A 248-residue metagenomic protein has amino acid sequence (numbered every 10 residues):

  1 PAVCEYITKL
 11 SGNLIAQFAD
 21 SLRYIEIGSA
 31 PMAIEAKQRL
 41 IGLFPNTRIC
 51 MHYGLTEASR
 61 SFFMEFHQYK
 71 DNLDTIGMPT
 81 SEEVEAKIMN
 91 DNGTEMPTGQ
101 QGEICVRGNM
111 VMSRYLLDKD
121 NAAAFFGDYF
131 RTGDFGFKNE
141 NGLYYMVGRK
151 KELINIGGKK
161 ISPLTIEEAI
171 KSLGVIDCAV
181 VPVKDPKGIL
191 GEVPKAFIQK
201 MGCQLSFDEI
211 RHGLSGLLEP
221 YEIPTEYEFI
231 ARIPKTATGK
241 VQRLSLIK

Functional and structural regions predicted by a protein language model:
A2-C4, M32, V111: Alpha-helix capping/helix-boundary segments
T8-N72, E85: Gly/Ser/Thr-rich phosphate-binding loop
S29, G54, G77, D134 (+1 more regions): Active-site glycine-centered loops adjacent to acidic/histidine catalytic or metal-binding residues that shape
I49-E57, I76-T80, V180-V181, E228: Beta-strand->loop->alpha-helix junctions that form or flank phosphate-binding loops in nucleotide-handling enzymes
Y69-I76, A122-A124: Short, P/G- and charge-enriched loop/turn segments at secondary-structure junctions
P79-E83, T94-A124, K159-I161: Conserved ATP/PPi-binding loop(s) of AMP-dependent carboxylate-activating enzymes
G108, S113-R114, F135-E222, G239-V241 (+1 more regions): AMP-binding/adenylate-forming catalytic core of the ANL superfamily
Y227-T238: Short proline/glycine- and acidic-rich turn/helix-capping motifs at secondary-structure junctions
